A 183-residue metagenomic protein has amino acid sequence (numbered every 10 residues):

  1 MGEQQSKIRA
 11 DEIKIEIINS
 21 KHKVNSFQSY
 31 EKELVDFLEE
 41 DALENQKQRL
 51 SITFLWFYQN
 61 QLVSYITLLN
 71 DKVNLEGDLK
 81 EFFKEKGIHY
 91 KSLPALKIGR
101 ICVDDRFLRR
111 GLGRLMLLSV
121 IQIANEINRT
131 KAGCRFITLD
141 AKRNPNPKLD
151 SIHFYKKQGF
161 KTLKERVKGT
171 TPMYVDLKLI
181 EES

Functional and structural regions predicted by a protein language model:
M1-R109, L115-S183: Non-catalytic substrate-recognition and accessory regions of acyl/acetyltransferase enzymes
